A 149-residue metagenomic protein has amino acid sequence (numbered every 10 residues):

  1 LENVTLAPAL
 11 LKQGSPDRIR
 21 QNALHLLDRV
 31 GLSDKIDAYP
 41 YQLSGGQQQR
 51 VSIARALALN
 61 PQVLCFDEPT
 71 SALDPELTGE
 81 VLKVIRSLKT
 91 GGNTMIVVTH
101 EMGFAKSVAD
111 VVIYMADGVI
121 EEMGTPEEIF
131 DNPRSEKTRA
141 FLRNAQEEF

Functional and structural regions predicted by a protein language model:
L1-A9, R20: Short helical segment in ABC ATPase nucleotide-binding domains corresponding to the A-loop/adjacent helical element
Y39-L43, Q47: Conserved ABC ATPase signature
A58-Q62: A short, proline-enriched helix->beta-strand linker immediately N-terminal to the Walker B motif in ABC-type P-loop
L64-D67: Catalytic Walker B motif of ABC-type/P-loop ATPase nucleotide-binding domains
T99-H100: H-loop/switch region of ABC-family ATPase nucleotide-binding domains
M123-G124: ABC ATPase "signature
